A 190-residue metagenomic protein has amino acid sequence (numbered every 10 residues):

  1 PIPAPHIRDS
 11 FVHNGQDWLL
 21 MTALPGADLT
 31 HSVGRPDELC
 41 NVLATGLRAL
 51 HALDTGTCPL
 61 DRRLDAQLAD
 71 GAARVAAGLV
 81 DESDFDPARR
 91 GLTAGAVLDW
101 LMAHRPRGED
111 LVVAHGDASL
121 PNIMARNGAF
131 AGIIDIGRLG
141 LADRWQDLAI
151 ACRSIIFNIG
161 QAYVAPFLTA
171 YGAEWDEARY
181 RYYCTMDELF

Functional and structural regions predicted by a protein language model:
P1-R63, R74, G108: ATP-binding pocket architecture of kinase catalytic cores
P5, L39, L141, D187-E188: Localized chelating/binding microdomains that coordinate divalent metal ions or stabilize phosphate-bearing
G15-Q16, E188-F190: Regulatory N- and C-terminal appendages and interdomain linkers associated with kinase/kinase-like NTP transferase
L39-V42, D117, R144, Y163: An acidic site on a long C-lobe helix of protein kinase domains
T45, D61-R105: Active-site catalytic-loop/activation-segment of kinase and kinase-like phosphoryl-transfer enzymes
L64, G108-V113, R126-T185: Active-site Asp-x-Gly
V112, D117, N122: Conserved catalytic-loop position in the HRD/HxD motif
